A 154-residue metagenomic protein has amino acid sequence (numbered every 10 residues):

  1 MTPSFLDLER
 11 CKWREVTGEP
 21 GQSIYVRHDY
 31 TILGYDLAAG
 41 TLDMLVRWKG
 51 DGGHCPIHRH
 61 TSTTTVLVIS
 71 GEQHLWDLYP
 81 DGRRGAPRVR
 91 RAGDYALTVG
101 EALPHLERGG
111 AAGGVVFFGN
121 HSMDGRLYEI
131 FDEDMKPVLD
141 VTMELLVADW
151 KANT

Functional and structural regions predicted by a protein language model:
M1-T41, A86-R88, D132-T154: A short, N-terminal "cap"/entry segment at the start of jelly-roll beta-barrel domains of the cupin/DSBH fold
I32, L42-R59, G100-A102: Conserved short histidine dyad/triad with adjacent acidic residue
L37, Y79-G109: Short acidic-glycine-tyrosine-enriched beta hairpin
L45-R47, E72-H74, G119: Residue-level recognition of well-ordered beta-strand positions that form the cores of beta-sheet-rich folds across
G50, R59-D81: Glycine- and acidic-residue-biased ligand/ion/polar-headgroup-sensing regions
H58-H60, G109-A111: Short glycine/proline-enriched turns and hinge-like loops at secondary-structure junctions
A96-L97, A111-Y128: A short hydrophobic beta-strand segment most commonly corresponding to one strand of the jelly-roll/cupin
